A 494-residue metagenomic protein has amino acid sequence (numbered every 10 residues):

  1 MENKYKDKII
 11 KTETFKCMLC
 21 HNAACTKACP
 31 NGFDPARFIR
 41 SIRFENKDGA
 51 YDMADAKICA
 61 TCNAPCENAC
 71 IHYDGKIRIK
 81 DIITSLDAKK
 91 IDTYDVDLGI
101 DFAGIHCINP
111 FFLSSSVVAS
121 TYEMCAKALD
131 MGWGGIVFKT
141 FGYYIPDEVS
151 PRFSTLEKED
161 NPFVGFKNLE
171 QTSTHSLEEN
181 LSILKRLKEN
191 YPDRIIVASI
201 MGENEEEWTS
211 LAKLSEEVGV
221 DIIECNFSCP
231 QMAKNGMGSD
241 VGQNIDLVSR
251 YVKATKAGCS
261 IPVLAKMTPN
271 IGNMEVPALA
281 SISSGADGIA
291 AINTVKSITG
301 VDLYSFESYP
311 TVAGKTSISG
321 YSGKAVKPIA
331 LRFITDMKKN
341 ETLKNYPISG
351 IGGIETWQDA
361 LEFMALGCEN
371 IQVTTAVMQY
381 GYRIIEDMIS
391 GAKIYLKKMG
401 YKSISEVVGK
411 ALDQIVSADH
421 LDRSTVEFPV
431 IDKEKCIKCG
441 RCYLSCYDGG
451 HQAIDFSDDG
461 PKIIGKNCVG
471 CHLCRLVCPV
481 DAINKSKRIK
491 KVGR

Functional and structural regions predicted by a protein language model:
M1-K6, D74-D95, I394-K402, E406-L421 (+3 more regions): Flanking helices and flexible, charged tails adjoining ferredoxin-like Fe-S electron-transfer domains in multi-subunit
E2-A23, D48-C62, D419-K438, Q452-G470 (+1 more regions): Ferredoxin-like iron-sulfur electron-transfer modules
L19-F44, C59-L86, F363, R441-D459 (+1 more regions): Iron-sulfur cluster-binding cysteine motifs and their immediate structural context in ferredoxin-like electron-transfer
I39-I108, S116-A119, W133: Iron-sulfur-cluster electron-transfer modules
D74, V117, F141-Y143, N204 (+5 more regions): Glycine-rich beta-alpha junction loops
I91-I196, G202-E206, M388: N-terminal capping/small domains of soluble enzymes
A126-M131, G135, E203-S349, W357-E362 (+5 more regions): Alpha/beta enzyme core
P146-P162, G300-I318, A365, A376-Y401: C-terminal helical cap(s) of enzyme catalytic domains, especially alpha/beta-barrels
